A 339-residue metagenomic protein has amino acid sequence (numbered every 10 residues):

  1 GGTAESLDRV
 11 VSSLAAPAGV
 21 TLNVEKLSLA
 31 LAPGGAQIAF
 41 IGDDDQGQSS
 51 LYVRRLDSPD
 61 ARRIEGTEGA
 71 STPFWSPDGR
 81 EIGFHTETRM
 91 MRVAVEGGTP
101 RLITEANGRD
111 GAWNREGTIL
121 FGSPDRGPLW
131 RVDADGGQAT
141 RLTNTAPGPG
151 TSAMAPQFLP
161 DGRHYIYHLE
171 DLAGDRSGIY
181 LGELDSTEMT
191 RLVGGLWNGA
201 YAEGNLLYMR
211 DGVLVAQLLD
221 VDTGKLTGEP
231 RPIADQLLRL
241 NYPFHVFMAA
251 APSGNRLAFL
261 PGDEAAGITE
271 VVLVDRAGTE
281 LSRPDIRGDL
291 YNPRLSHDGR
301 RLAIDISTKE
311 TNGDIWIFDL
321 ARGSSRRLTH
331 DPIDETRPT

Functional and structural regions predicted by a protein language model:
G1-T339: Acidic, proline/glycine-rich low-complexity intrinsically disordered segments
